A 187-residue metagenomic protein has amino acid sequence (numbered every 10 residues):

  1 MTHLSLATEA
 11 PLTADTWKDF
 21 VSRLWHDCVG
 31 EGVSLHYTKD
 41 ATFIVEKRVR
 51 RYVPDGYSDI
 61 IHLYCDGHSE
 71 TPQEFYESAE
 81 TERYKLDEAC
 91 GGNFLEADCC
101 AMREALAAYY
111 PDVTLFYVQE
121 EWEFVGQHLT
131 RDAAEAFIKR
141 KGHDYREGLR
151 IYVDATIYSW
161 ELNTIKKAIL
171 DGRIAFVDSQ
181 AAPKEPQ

Functional and structural regions predicted by a protein language model:
M1-T8: N-terminal acidic, proline/glycine-rich, low-complexity intrinsically disordered segments
H3, K18-V29, A79, A134 (+1 more regions): Charged, low-complexity, helix-prone segments enriched in Lys/Glu/Asp/Gln
E9-K39: Short linear interaction motifs
A10-W17, H68, A79, L95 (+3 more regions): Intrinsic-disorder-associated interaction segments
G30-L63: Amphipathic, interaction-prone secondary-structure segments
Y52-Y76, V118-T130: Surface-exposed flexible segments
E70-G92: Compact, glycine/acidic-enriched structural inserts
Y84-Q187: Short, mixed-charge low-complexity intrinsically disordered segments
